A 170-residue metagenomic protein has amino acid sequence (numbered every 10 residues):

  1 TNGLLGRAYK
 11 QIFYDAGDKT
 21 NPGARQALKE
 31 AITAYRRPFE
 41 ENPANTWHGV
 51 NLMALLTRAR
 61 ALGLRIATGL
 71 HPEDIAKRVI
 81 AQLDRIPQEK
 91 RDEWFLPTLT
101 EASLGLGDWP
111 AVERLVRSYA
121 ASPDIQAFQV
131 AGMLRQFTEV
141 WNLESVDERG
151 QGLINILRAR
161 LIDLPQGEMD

Functional and structural regions predicted by a protein language model:
T1-D18, E40-L62, R91-A102, F128-E139: Amphipathic alpha-helical repeat scaffolds of TPR domains
R7-R36, L52-R85: Short coil/linker segments at helix-helix boundaries
I12-G17, L56-G69, G107-W109, T138-E168: Alpha-helical linker/edge segments of TPR/alpha-solenoid repeat scaffolds and analogous pre-/post-domain helices
D18-R25, F39-T46, I66-G69, E73 (+4 more regions): Alpha-solenoid helical-repeat scaffolds
R25, I32, G49, E113-R117 (+2 more regions): Conserved positions within tetratricopeptide repeat
I32, F39, M53-T57, K77 (+2 more regions): TPR/TPR-like (Sel1-like) alpha-helical repeat modules
A34-R37, E41, Q82-R85, A121-S122 (+1 more regions): Residue position in alpha-helical solenoids
I80-A81, R85-F128: Active-site/pore-lining binding-face segments in mid-to-C-terminal subdomains
